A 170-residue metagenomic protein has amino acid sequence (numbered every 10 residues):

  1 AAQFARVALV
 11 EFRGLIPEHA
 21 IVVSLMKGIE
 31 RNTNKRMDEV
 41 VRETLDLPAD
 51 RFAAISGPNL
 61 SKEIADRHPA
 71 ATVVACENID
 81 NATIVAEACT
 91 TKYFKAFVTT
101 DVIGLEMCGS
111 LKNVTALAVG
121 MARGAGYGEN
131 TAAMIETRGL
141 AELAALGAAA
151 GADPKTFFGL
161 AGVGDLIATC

Functional and structural regions predicted by a protein language model:
A1-A2, E30, N78, S110: Short beta->alpha junction loops/turns
A2-P69, V85: Rossmann-like NAD(P)(H) cofactor-binding subdomain of soluble oxidoreductases
A8, L15, V40, T44-R51 (+1 more regions): Internal alpha-helical scaffold of NAD(P)-dependent oxidoreductase catalytic cores
L25, I55, T99-D101, L160: Conserved beta-strand termini and adjacent loop/short-helix elements that scaffold enzyme active sites in alpha/beta
I29-N32, L105-E106, I167-A168: Short, small-residue-enriched loops and turns at beta-alpha junctions that line or gate enzyme active sites
L60-S61, R123, A168-T169: Glycine-rich phosphate/pyrophosphate-binding beta-alpha loops
I64-A65, G109, C170: Short, well-ordered secondary-structure micro-motifs
G151-C170: C-terminal substrate-binding/catalytic lobe of Rossmann-fold NAD(P)-dependent oxidoreductases
